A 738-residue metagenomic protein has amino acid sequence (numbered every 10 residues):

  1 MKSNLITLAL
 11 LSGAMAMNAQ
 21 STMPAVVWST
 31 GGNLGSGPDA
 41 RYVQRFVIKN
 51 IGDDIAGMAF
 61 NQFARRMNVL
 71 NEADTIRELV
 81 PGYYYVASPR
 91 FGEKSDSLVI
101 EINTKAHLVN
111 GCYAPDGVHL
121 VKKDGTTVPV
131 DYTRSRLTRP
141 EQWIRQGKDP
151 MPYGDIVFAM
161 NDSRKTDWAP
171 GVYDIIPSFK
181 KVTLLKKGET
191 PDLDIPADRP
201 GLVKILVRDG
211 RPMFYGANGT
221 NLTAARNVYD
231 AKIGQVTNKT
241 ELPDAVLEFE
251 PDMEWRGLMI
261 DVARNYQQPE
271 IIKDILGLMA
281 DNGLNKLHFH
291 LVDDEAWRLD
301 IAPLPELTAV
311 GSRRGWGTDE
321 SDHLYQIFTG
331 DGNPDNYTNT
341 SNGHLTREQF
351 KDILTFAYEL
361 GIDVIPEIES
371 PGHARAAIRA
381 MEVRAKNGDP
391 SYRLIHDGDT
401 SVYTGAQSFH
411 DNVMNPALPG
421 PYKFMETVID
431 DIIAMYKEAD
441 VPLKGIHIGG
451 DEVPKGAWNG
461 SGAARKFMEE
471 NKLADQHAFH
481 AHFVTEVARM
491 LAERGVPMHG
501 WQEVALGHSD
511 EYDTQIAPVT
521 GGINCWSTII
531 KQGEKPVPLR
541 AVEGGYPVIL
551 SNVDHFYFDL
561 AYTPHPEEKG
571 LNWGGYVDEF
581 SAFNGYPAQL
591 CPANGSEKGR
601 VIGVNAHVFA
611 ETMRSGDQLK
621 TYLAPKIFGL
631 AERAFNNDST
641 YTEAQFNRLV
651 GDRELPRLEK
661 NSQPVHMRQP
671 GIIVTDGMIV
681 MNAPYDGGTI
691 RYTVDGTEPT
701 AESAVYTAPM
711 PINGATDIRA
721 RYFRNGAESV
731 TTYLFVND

Functional and structural regions predicted by a protein language model:
M1-T22: Bacterial Sec-dependent N-terminal signal peptides
S21-Q146: Extracellular low-complexity, O-glycosylation-prone Ser/Thr/Pro/Gly-rich "stalks" and linkers flanking catalytic
K122-P251, H499-H508, P656-E659, Q663-Q669: Acidic, contiguous N-terminal accessory segments
R208-R211, Y215-K437, V441-G445, N605-A606: Feature activates predominantly on carbohydrate-active enzymes
F409-G522, T528-G533, P538-R540: Active-site neighborhood of glycoside hydrolase catalytic domains
P497-G677: Flexible, acidic glycine-rich loops studded with aromatic residues
Y641-D738: Short, compositionally stereotyped local motifs that mark structural "simplifiers"
